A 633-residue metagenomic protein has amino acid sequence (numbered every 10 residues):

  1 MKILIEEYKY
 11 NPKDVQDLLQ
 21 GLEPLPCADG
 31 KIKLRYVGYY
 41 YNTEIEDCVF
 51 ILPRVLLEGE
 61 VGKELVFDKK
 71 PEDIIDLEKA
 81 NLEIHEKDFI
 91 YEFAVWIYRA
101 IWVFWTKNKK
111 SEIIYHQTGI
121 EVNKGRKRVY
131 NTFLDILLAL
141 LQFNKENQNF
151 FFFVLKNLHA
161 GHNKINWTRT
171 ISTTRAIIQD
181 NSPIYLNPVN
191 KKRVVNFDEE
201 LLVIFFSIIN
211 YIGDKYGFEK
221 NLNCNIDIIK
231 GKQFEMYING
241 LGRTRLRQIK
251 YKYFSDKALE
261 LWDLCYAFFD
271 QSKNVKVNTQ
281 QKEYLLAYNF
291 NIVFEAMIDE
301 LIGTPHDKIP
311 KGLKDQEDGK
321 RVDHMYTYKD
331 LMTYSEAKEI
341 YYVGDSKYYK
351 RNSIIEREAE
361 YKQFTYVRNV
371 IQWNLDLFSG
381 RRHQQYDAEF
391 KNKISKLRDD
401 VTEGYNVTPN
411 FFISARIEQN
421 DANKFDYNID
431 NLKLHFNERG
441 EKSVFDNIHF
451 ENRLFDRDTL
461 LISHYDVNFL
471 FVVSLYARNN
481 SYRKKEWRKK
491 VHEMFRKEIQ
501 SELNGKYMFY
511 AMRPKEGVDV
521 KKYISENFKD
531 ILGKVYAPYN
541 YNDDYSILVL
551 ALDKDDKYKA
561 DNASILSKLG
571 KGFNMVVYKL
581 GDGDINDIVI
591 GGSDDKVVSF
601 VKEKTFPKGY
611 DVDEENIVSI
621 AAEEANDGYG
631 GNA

Functional and structural regions predicted by a protein language model:
M1-T244, K257-V275, T279, G440-A633: Terminal, charged accessory segments of proteins
V66-I97, G319-R321, Y342-L375: Mg2+/Mn2+-dependent nuclease catalytic core
K250-S255, T279-D299, K314: A short, highly charged nucleic-acid-interacting micro-segment common to nuclease and nuclease-linked defense proteins
L285-N289, P310-E317, M332-Y334, K347-Y361: Short, contiguous acidic/charged loop-to-helix segments that flank catalytic cores in large enzymes
A296, E300, T304, Y361-R368: Feature representing long, continuous alpha-helical segments
I302, H324-Y326, D330, S335 (+1 more regions): Conserved catalytic cores of phosphodiester-cleaving nucleases, focusing on short active-site segments
G303-H324, F378-Q384: A short acidic/basic microdomain associated with nuclease active sites
I355-N431: Acidic, metal/cofactor-coordinating or nucleic-acid-engaging core segments within structured domains
